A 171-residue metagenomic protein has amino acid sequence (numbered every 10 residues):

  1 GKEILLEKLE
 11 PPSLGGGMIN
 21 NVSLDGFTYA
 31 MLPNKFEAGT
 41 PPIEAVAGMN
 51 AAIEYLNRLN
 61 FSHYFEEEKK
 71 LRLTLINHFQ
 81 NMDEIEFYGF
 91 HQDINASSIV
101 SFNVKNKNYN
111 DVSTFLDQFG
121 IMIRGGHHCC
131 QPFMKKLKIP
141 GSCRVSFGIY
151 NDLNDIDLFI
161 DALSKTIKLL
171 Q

Functional and structural regions predicted by a protein language model:
G1-Q171: Pyridoxal 5′-phosphate
